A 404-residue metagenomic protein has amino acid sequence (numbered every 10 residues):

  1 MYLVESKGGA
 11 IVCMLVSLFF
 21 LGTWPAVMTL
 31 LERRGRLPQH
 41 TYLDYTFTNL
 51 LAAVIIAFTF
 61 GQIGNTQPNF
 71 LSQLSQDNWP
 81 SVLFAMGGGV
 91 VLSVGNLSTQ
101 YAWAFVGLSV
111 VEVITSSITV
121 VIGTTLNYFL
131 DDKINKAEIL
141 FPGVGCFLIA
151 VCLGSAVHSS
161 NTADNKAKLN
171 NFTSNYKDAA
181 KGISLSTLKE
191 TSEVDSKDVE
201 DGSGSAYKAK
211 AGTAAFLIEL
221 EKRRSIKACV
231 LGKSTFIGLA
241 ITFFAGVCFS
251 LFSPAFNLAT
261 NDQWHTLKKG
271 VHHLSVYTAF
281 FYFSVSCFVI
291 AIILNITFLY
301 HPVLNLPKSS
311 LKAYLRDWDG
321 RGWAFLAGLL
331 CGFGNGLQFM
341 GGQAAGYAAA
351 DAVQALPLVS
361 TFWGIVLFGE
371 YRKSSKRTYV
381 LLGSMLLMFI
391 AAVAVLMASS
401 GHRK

Functional and structural regions predicted by a protein language model:
M1-K404: Polytopic alpha-helical membrane proteins, predominantly small-molecule transporters/carriers
